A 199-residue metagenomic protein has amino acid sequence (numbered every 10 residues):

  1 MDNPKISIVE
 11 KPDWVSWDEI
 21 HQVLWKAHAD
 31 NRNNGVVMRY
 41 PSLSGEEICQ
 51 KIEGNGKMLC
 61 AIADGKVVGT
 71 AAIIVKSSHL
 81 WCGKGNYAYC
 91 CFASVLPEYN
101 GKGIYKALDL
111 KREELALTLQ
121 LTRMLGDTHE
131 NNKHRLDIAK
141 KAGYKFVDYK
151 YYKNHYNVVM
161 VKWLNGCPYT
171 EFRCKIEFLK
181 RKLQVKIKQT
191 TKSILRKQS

Functional and structural regions predicted by a protein language model:
N3-L24: A short beta-loop-alpha structural element at the N-terminal edge of CoA-dependent acyl/N-acetyltransferase catalytic
G35-I62: Active-site rim helix/loop that mediates acceptor-substrate recognition in acyltransferases
C60, K66-K76, Y89, S94: Conserved beta-strand in the GNAT
C90-G101, T128-H129: A short, internal acetyl-CoA/4′-phosphopantetheine-binding micro-motif in the GNAT/acyltransferase core
V95, G101-E114, K141: Conserved acetyl-CoA-binding loop-helix of GNAT-fold acetyltransferases
A116-T128: Conserved GNAT acetyl-CoA-binding A-motif
L125-L136, Y152-N154: Conserved beta-strand-loop-alpha-helix junction that forms the acyl-donor binding cleft
Y151-Q198: C-terminal "cap" of GNAT-fold acetyltransferases
